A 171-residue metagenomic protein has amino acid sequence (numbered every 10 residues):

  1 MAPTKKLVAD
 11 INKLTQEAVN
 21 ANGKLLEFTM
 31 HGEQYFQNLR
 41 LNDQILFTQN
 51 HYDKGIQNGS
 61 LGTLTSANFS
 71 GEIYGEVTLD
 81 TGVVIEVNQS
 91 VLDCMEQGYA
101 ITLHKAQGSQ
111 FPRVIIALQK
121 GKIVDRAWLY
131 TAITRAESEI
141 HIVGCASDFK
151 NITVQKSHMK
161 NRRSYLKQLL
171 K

Functional and structural regions predicted by a protein language model:
M1-A67: Conserved helicase/translocase motor-coupling segment
I11, F47, N58-K171: C-terminal accessory regions
